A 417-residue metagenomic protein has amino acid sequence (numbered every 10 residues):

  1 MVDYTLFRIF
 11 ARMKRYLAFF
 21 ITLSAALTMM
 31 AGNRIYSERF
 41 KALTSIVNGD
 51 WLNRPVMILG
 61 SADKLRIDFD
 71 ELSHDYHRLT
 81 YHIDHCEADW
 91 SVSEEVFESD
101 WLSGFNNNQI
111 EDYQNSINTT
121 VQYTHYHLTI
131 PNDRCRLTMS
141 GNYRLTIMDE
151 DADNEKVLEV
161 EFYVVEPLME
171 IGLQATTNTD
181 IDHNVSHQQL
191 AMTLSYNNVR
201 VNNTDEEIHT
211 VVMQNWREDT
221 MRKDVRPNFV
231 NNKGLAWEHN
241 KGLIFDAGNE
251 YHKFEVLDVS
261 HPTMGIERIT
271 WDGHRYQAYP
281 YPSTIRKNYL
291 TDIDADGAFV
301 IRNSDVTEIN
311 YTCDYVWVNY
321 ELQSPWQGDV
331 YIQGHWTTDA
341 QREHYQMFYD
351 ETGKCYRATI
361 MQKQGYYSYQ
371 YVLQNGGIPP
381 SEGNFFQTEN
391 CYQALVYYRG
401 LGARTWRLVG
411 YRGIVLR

Functional and structural regions predicted by a protein language model:
M1-N33: Bacterial Sec-dependent N-terminal signal peptides
I35-S37, V164-H187, Q387-Y411: Low-complexity, Pro/Ser/Thr- and charge-rich linker/hinge segments at domain boundaries
R39-H85, H183-Y196, D305-E321: Contiguous beta-strand segments within globular domains
D75-F105, N202-V225, Q327-T338: Extended low-complexity, serine/threonine- and proline-enriched intrinsically disordered segments
A88-W90, C135, D149-V157, R217 (+2 more regions): Short acidic/polar inter-strand loop motif in beta-rich domains
W101-Y126, E218-P227, W317-K363, G376-A403: Aromatic-rich carbohydrate-binding modules that target alpha-glucans
T120-E150: Ligand-binding face of N-terminal immunoglobulin V-set domains in extracellular IgSF glycoproteins
Y279-W326, L408-R417: Basic K/R-rich, polyanion-interacting modules in nucleoproteins and related proteins
